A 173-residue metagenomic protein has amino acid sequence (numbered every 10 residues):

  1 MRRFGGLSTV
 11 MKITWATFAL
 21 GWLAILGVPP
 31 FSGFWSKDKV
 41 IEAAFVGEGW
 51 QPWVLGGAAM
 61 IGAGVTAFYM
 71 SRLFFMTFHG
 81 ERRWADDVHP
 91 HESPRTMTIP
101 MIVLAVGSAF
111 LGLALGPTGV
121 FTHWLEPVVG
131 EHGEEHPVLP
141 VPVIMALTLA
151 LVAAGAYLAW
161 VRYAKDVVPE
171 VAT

Functional and structural regions predicted by a protein language model:
M1-R3, F78: Active-site-proximal helix-loop elements at catalytic-domain edges
R3-A16, W35-V65, W84-T173: Membrane-interface segments at transmembrane helix junctions and kinks in multi-pass inner-membrane proteins
V10-P29: Internal glycine-rich alpha/beta core junctions
W22, F34, T77: Conserved catalytic core of Hanks-type protein kinase domains
W22, V28-F31, E42-G47: Membrane-interface helix/loop caps of multi-pass membrane proteins
G27-P30, S36-K39, Y69-L73: Voltage-sensor-like transmembrane helices and their cytoplasmic interface
A59-E81: Alpha-helical transmembrane segments of multi-pass membrane proteins predominantly involved in bioenergetics
